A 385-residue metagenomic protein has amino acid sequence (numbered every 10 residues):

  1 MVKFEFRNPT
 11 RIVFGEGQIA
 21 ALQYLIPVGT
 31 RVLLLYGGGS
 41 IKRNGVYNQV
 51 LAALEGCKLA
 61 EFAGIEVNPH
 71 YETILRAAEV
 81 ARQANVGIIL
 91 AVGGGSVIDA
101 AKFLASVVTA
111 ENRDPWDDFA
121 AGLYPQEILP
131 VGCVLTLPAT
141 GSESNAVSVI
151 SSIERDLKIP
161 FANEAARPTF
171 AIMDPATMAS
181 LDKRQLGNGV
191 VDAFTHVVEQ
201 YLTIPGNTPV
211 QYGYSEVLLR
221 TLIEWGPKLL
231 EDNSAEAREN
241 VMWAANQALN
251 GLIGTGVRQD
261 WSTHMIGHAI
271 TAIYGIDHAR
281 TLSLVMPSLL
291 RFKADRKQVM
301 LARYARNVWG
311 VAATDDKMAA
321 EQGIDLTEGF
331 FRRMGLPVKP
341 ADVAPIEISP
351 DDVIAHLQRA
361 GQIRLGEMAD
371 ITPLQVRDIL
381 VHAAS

Functional and structural regions predicted by a protein language model:
M1-I88, A341: ATP/NTP phosphate-donor binding region
T10, A20, A110-N207, G213 (+1 more regions): A glycine/threonine-rich phosphate-anchoring loop and its flanking beta-alpha core in nucleotide/phosphate-binding
A77-A78, V97-E111, S144-N145: Short Gly/Thr/Asp-enriched flexible loops that form oxyanion-binding sites at enzyme active sites
V86-K102, T136-S142, I273: Glycine/serine-rich anion-binding loops at beta->alpha junctions that coordinate negatively charged ligand groups
F194-V198, R238-L249, M286, T327 (+3 more regions): Short alpha-helical scaffolding segments that buttress acidic/His motifs in well-ordered protein cores
Q200-L326: Active-site segments that bind and position negatively charged phosphate/pyrophosphate groups
L301, V308-S385: C-terminal charged capping/lid subdomain of soluble metabolic enzymes
